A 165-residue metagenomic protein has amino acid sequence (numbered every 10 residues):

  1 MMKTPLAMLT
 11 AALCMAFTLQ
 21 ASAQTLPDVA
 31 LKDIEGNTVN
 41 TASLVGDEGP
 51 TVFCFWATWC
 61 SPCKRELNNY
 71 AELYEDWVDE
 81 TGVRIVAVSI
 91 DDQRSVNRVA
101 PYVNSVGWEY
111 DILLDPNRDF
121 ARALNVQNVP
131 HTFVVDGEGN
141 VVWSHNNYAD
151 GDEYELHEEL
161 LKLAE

Functional and structural regions predicted by a protein language model:
M1-L9: Bacterial N-terminal signal peptides that target proteins for export
M8-T18: Bacterial N-terminal signal peptides
A21-S43: N-terminal "domain-start" segment that seeds a small globular fold
S43-S61: Short active-site neighborhood of thiol/selenol oxidoreductases, capturing the structured segment around
E48, Y102-W108, P116-E159: Thiol/disulfide oxidoreductase modules built on the thioredoxin-like
T51-F53, V86-V88, F133: Conserved hydrophobic packing residues within short motifs/helices of P-loop NTPase cores of ABC-family ATPases
K64-V106, N117-R122: Structural microenvironment flanking redox-active thiols in thiol-disulfide oxidoreductases
